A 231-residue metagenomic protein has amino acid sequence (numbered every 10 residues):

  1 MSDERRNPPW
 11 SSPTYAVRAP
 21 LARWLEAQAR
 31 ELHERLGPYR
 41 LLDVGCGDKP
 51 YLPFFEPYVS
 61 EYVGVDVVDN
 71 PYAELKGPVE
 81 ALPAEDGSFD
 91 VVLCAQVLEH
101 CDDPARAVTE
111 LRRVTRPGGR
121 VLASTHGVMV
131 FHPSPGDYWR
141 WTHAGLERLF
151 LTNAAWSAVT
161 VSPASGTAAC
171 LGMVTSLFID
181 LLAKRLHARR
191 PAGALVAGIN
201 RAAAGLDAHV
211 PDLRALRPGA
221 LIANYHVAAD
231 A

Functional and structural regions predicted by a protein language model:
M1-G87, V91-L93, G219-Y225, D230: Conserved N-terminal segment of class I S-adenosyl-L-methionine
S11, D102-R106, E110, R116-A231: S-adenosyl-L-methionine-dependent methyltransferase catalytic module, highlighting the catalytic core
R30-R40, T115, T152-A158: Intrinsically disordered, low-complexity coil segments
D43-D48, V65, H100-A107, K184: Short, mixed-charge, low-aromatic patches
Y51, Y62, V68-N70, E99 (+2 more regions): Intrinsically disordered, low-complexity segments enriched in polar/charged residues with Gly/Pro, especially when
E80, Q96-E99, E110: Acidic-residue sensor for enzyme active/binding pockets
D90-D102: A short SAM/SAH-binding and catalytic strip from SAM-dependent methyltransferases
